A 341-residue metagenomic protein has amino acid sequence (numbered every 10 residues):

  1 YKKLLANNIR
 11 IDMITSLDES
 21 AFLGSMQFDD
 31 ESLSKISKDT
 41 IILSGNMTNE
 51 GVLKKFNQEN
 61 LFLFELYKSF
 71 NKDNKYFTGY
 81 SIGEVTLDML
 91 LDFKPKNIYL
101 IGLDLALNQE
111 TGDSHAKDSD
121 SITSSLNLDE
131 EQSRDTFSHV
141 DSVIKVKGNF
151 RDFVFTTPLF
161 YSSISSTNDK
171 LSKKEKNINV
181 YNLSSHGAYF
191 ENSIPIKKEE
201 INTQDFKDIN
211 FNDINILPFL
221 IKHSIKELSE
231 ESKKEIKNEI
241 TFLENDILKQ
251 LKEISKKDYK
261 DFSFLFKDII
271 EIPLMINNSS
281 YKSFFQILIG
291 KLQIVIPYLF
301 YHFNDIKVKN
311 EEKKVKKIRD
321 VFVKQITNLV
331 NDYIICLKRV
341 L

Functional and structural regions predicted by a protein language model:
K2-K96, P297-L341: Acidic/Gly/His-enriched mid-domain segments of enzyme catalytic cores or analogous surface patches that mediate
T15-G24, F28-D39, H115-F137, E199-N210: Acidic, Ser/Thr-rich peripheral helices and adjacent loops at domain boundaries
Q58-N74, A116-V154: Active-site gating loop/helix substructures
Y80, T157-S165, T241, D320 (+1 more regions): Electropositive phosphate-/nucleotide-binding environments in soluble metabolic enzymes
E131-G187: Polyanion-binding loop/helix "lid" in catalytic or ligand-binding cores
L171-L341: Long, compositionally biased charged/polar accessory segments in the mid-to-C-terminal portions of proteins
